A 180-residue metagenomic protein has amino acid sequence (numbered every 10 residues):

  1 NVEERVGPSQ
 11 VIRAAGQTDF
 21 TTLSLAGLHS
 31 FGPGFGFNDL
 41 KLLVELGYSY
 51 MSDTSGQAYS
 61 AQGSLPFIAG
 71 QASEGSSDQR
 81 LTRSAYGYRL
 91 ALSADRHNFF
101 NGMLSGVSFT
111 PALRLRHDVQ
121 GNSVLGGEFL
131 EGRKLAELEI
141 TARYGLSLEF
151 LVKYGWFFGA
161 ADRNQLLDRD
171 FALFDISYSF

Functional and structural regions predicted by a protein language model:
N1-E4, T54-A61, G121-E131, A160-L167: Outer-membrane beta-barrel translocator domains and adjoining extracellular loop/strand segments of Gram-negative
N1-G75: Long, well-ordered mid-to-C-terminal structural blocks that present hydrophobic/aromatic surfaces
P8-G16, S73-Q79, N122-G127, G159-N164: Extracellular loop and loop/strand-boundary signature of outer-membrane beta-barrel proteins
Q17-L23, T82-Y88, L130-A136, D168-A172: Residues that define the transmembrane beta-barrel architecture of outer-membrane proteins
L25, F37-L46, L90, F109-L113 (+3 more regions): Transmembrane beta-strands of outer-membrane beta-barrel proteins
H29-F31, L46-T54, A94-R96, L115-G121 (+3 more regions): Transmembrane beta-strands of outer-membrane beta-barrel pores
F31-L42, H97-T110, A142-S147: Short loop/turn motifs that connect adjacent beta-strands in outer-membrane beta-barrel proteins
S147, L167-F180: Outer-membrane beta-barrel "beta-signal"
